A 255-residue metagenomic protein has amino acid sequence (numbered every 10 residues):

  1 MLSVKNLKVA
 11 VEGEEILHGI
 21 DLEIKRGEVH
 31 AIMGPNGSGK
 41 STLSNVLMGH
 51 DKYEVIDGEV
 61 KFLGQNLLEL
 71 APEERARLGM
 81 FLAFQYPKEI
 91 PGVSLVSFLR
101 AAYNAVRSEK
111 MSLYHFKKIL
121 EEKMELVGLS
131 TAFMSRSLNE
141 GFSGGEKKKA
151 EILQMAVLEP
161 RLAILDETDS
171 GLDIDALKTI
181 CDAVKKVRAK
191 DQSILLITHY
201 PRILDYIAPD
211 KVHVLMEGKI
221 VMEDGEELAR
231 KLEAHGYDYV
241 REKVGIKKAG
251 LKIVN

Functional and structural regions predicted by a protein language model:
L2-V4, L17-G19: Conserved structural motif at the start of ABC-family nucleotide-binding domains
M33-P35: The feature captures the beta-strand-to-loop junction immediately N-terminal to the Walker
E59-R75, N139: ABC ATPase NBD Q-loop/coupling interface
L82, Y86, G92-R107, I119: Q-loop/switch helix immediately C-terminal to the Walker
E151-I152: Hydrophobic anchor residue at the start of the ABC signature
M155-A156: ABC ATPase C-loop
I164-T168, D175: Walker B catalytic motif
L215, K219-E242: Conserved beta-strand-loop-alpha-helix hinge in the C-terminal portion of ABC ATPase nucleotide-binding domains
